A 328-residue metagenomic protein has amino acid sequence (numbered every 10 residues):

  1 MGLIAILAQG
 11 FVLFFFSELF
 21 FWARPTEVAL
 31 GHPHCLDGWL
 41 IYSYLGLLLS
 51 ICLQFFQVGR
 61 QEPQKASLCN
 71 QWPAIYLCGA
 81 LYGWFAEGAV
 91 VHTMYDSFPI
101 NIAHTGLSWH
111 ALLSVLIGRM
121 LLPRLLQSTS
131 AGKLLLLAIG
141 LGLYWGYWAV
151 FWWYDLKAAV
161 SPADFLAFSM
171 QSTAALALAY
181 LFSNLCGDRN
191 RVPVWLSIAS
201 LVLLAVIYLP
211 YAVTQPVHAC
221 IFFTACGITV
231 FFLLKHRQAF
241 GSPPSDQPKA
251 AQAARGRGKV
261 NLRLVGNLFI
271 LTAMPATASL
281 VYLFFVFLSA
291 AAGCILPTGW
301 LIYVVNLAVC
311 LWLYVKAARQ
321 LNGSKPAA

Functional and structural regions predicted by a protein language model:
M1-I51: N-terminal signal-anchor module of multipass membrane proteins
G2-A8, E62-G79, S130-A138, N190-I198 (+2 more regions): Membrane-interfacial loop-to-transmembrane alpha-helix junctions, especially the N-terminal start
G2-S17, L77-Y82, I139-Y144, S197-L204 (+2 more regions): Alpha-helical transmembrane segments
L30-Y95: Membrane helical hairpin/interfacial module
L40-I51, S108-P123, S169-N184, F222-Q238 (+1 more regions): Hydrophobic cores of alpha-helical transmembrane segments in multi-pass inner/ER membrane proteins, independent
L68-I75, F85-P162: Membrane-interface helix-loop-helix junctions at boundaries between adjacent transmembrane segments
L121, K133-L233: Generic multipass alpha-helical transmembrane bundles of integral membrane proteins
Y208-A328: Extended, charged low-complexity segments that frequently continue into or abut oligomerization scaffolds
